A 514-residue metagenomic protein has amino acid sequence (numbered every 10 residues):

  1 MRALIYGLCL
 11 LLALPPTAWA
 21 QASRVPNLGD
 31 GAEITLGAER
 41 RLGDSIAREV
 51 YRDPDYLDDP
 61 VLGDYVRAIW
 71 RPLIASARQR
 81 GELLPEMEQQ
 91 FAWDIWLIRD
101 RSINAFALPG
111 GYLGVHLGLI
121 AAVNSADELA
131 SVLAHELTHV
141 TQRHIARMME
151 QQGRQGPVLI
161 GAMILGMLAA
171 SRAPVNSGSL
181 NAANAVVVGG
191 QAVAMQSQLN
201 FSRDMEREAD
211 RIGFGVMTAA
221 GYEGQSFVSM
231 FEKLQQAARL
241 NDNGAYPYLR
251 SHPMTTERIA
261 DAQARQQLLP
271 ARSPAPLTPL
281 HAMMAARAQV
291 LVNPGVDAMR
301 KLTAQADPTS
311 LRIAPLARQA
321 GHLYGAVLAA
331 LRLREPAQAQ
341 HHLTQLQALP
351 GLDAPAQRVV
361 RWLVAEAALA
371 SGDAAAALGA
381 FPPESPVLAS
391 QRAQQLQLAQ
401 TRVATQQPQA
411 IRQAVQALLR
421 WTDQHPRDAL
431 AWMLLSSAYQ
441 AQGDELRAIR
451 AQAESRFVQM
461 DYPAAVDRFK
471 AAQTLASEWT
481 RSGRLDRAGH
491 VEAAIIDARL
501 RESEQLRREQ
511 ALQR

Functional and structural regions predicted by a protein language model:
R2-F106, A237-R239, P336, Q340-H341 (+6 more regions): Hydrophobic or amphipathic, alpha-helical segments that drive membrane association/targeting
L28-D30, Y56, D64, Q79-E82 (+2 more regions): Extracytoplasmic and endomembrane cell-envelope/extracellular-matrix remodeling and assembly machinery
I46, L133-I145, I212: Active-site His/Glu-centered metal-binding helix of metallohydrolases
L113, A122, V140, L269 (+6 more regions): TPR/TPR-like alpha-solenoid repeats
G114, E128-E136, V140, E208: Short alpha-helical catalytic segment bearing the HExxH-like zincin motif of zinc-dependent metalloproteases
G114-S131, L199-F201: Short pre-active-site segment immediately N-terminal to the catalytic Zn-binding motif
N124-E128, L137-R154, R172-A173: Catalytic Zn2+-binding segment of zinc metalloproteases
P157-R172, N181-V193: Membrane-active amphipathic alpha-helices enriched in small hydrophobic residues
